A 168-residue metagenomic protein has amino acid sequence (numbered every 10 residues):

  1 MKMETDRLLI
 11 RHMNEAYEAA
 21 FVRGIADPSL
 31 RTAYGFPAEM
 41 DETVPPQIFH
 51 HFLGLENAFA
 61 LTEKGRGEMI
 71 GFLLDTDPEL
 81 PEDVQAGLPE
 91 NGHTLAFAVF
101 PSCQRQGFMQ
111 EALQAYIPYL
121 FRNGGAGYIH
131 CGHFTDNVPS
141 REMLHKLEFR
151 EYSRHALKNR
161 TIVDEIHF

Functional and structural regions predicted by a protein language model:
M1-A33, A58, T62-F168: Acyl-donor (CoA/ACP) binding surface of acyl/acetyltransferases
L30-F49: Conserved GNAT-fold acetyl-CoA-binding loop/helix
H50-L55: Short loop/turn motifs at secondary-structure junctions and domain boundaries
